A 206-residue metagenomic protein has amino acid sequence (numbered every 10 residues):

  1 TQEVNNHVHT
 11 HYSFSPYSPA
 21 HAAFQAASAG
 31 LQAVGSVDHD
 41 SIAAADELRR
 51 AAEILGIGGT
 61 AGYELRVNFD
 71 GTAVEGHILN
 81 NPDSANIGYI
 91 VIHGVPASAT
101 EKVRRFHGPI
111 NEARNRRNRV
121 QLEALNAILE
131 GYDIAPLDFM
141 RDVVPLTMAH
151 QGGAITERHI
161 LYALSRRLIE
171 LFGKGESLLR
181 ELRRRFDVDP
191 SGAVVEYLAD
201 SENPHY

Functional and structural regions predicted by a protein language model:
T1-I87, E202-Y206: An N-terminally biased module of ancient metal coordination in phosphate/nucleic-acid-related enzymes
E3, H7, S15, A26-A29 (+8 more regions): Generic alpha-helix detector with strongest preference for long hydrophobic helices that associate with membranes
V4, V8, V34-V37, I57 (+9 more regions): Extended aliphatic helical segments
A61-R116, V120, A124: Alpha-helix N-cap/helix-start capping residues at coil-to-helix junctions, especially the first residue of tandem
A99-H205: Non-catalytic, alpha-helical, charged scaffold/linker segments that couple or flank catalytic or architectural cores
